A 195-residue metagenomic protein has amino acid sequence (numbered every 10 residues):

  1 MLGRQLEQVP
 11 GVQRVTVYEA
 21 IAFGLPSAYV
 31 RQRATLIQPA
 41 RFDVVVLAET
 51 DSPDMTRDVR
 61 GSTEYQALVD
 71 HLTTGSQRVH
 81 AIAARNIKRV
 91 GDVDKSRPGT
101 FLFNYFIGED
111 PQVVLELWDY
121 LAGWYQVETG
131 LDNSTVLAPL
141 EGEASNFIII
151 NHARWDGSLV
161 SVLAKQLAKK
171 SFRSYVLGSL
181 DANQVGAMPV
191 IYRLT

Functional and structural regions predicted by a protein language model:
M1-D43, D51-D58, G75-T195: Short S/T/G/P-rich N-terminal loop/turn motif that feeds into the first structured element of a domain
G61: Ligand-binding face of N-terminal immunoglobulin V-set domains in extracellular IgSF glycoproteins
E64: Conserved CoA-thioester-binding segment of acyl-CoA-metabolizing enzymes
H71-L72: Preference for long, well-ordered alpha-helical segments
